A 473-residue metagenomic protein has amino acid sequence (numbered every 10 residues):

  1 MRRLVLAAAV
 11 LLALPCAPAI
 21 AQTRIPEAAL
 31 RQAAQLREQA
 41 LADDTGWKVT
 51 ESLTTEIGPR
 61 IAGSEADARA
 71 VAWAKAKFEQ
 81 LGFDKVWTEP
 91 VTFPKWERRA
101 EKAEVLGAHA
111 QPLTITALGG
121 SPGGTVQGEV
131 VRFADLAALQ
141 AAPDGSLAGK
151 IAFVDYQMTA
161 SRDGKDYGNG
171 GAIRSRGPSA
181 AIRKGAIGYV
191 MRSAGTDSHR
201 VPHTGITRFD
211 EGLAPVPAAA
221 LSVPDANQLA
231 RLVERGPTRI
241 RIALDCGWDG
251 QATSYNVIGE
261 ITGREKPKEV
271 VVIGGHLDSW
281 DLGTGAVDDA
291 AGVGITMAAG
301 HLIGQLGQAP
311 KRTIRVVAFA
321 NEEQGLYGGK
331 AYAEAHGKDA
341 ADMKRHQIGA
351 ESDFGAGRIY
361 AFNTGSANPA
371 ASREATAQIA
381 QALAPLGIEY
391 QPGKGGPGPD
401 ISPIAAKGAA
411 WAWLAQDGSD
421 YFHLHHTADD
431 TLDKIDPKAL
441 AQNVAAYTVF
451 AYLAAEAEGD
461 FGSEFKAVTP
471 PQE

Functional and structural regions predicted by a protein language model:
T23-R24, A28-A34, E51, T55-D163: Noncatalytic luminal/extracellular "stalk/propeptide" segments of secretory-pathway proteins
I25, L30-S64, V201-I206, D278 (+2 more regions): N-terminal capping segment at the start of a domain
L30-Q32, A108-D144, T207-A286, A298-H301 (+1 more regions): Soluble metallo-hydrolase cores and metallopeptidase-like ectodomains found primarily in the secretory/periplasmic
A33-L41, T55-E65, A117, G128-F133 (+8 more regions): Second-shell loop/turn segments in exported
S64, L113-P217, T284, Y390: Extracellular/luminal Protease-associated
E79, I173-R174, A181, V257 (+3 more regions): Alpha-helical metal-binding/catalytic segments enriched in His/Glu/Asp
A108-A110, G123, G128, V216-A218 (+3 more regions): Metal-dependent peptidase/peptidase-like ectodomains
I182, G188, R192-S193, A252 (+1 more regions): Active-site-adjacent substrate-binding region of metalloamidase/peptidase-like peptide-processing proteins
